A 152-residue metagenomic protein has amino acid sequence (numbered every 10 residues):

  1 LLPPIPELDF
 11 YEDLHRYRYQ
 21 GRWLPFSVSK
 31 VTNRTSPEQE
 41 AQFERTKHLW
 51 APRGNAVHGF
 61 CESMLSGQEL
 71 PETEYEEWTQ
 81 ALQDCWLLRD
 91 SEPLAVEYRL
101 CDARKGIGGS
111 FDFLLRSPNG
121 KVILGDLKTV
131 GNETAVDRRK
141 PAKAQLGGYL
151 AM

Functional and structural regions predicted by a protein language model:
L1-G108: Metal-dependent nuclease catalytic cores that hydrolyze phosphodiester bonds in DNA/RNA, characterized by
L94-M152: Mg2+/Mn2+-dependent nuclease catalytic core
